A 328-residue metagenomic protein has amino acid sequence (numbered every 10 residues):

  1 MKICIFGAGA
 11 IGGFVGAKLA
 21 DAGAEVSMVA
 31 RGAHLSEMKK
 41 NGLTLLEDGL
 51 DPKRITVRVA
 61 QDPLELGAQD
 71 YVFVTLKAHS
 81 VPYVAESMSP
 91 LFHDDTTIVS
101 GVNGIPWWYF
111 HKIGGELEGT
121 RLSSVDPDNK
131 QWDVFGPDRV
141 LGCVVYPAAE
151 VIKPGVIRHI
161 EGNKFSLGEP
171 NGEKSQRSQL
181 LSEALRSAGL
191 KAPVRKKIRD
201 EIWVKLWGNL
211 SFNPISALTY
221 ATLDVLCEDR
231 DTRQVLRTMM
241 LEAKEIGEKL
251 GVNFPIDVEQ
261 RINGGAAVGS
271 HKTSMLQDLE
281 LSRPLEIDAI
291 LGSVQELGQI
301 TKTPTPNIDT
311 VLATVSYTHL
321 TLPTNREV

Functional and structural regions predicted by a protein language model:
M1-E47: NAD(P)+-binding Rossmann beta1-loop-alpha1 motif at the extreme N-terminus of oxidoreductases
A30, M88, R177: Flavin (primarily FAD) cofactor-binding/catalytic cores of flavoenzymes
P52-I152: Rossmann-like NAD(P)(H) cofactor-binding subdomain of soluble oxidoreductases
L91, W132-K205, S211, A217-P255: Internal alpha-helical scaffold of NAD(P)-dependent oxidoreductase catalytic cores
A221-N307: Interdomain hinge/lid region at the active-site interface of Rossmann-like NAD(P)-dependent oxidoreductases
T318-T324: Conserved small/polar residues in nucleotide/adenosyl-binding loops
